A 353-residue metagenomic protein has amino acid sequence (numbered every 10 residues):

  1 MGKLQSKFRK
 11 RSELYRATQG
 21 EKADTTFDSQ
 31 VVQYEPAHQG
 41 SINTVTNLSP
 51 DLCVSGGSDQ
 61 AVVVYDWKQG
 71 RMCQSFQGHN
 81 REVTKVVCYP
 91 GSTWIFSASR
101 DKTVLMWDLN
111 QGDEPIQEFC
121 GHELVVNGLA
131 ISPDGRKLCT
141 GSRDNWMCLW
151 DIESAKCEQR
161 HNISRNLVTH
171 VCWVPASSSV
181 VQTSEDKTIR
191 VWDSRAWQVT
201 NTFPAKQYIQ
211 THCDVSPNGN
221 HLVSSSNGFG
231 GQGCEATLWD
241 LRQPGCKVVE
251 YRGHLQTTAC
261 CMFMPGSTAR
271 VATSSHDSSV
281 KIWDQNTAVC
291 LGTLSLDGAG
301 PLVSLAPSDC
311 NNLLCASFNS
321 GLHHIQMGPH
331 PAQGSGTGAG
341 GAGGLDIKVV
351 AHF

Functional and structural regions predicted by a protein language model:
M1-T44, S49-L52, G56, A332-F353: Intrinsically disordered, low-complexity acidic/Ser/Thr/Pro-rich linker and tail segments in large eukaryotic scaffolds
Q30-V32, R71-Q74, E114-Q117, E158-Q159 (+4 more regions): A structural motif specific to WD40 beta-propellers
E35-I42, Q77-V83, F119-V126, N162-V168 (+4 more regions): WD40/WD-repeat beta-propeller blade N-cap
S41, M72, E82, G91 (+14 more regions): WD40/WD-repeat beta-propeller blade-loop signature
V45-D51, V87-S92, A130-G135, C172-S178 (+3 more regions): Loop/turn segments within WD40 beta-propeller blades
G56-D59, A98-D101, G141-D144, T183-D186 (+3 more regions): Conserved strand-to-loop turn within each blade of WD40 beta-propeller repeats
V62-D66, V104-D108, M147-D151, I189-D193 (+3 more regions): WD40-repeat beta-propellers
V303-F353: Blade-level signature of beta-propeller repeat domains, shared across WD40, Kelch, NHL, RCC1 and BNR/Asp-box propellers
